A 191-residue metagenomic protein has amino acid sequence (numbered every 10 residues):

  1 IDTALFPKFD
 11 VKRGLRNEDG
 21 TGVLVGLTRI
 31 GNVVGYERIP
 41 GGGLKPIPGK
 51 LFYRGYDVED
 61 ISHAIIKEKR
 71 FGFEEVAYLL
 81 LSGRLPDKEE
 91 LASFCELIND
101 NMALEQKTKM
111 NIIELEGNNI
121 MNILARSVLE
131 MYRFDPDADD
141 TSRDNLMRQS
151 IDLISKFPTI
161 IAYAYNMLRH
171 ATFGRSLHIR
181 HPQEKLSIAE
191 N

Functional and structural regions predicted by a protein language model:
I1-N191: Hydrophobic alpha-helical bundle cores within soluble ligand-binding/oligomerization subdomains
